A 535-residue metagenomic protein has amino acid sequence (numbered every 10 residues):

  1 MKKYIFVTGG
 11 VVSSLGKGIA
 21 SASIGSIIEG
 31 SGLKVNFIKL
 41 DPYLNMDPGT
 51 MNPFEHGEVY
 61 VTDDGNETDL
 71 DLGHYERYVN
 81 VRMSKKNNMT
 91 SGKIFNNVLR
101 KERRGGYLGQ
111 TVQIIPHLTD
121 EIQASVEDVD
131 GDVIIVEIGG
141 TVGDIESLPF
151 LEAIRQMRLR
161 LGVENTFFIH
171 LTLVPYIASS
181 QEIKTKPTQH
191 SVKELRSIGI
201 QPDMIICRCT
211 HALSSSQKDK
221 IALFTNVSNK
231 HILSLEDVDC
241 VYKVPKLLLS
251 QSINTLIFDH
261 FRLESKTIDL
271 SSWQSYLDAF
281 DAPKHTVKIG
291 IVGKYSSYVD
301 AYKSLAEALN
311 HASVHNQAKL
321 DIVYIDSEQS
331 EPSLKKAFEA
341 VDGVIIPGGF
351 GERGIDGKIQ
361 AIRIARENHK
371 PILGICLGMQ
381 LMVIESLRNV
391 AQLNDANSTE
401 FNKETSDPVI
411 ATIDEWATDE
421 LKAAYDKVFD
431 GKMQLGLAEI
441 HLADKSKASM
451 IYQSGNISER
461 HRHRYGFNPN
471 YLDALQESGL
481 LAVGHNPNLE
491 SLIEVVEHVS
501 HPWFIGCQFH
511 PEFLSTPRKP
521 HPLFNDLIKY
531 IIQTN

Functional and structural regions predicted by a protein language model:
M1, Q201, S228, H285 (+6 more regions): A generic structural signal for well-ordered coil/turn residues at beta-strand boundaries that shape enzyme active-site
M1-A318, E328-G343, F350-G351, G357-I364 (+5 more regions): Flexible phosphate-sensing "switch/lid" loops adjacent to ATP/NTP-binding sites across phosphate-transfer
G9, K39, C209, E236 (+10 more regions): Active-site proximal loops enriched in glycine and acidic residues that flank catalytic Cys/His/Asp and coordinate
L15-G18, A22-S26, A337-A438, K445-K447 (+2 more regions): Cysteine-nucleophile active-site neighborhood
T50-P53, K220, L387-V390, H498-V499: Short low-complexity, flexible loop/linker segments enriched in glycine and/or proline with clustered acidic
L108-T119, Y295, G348-I355, M433-E439 (+2 more regions): Short acidic-aromatic active-site loops that bind/stabilize oxyanions
K218-D219, W273-L277, A424-D426, N468 (+1 more regions): Glycine-rich, charged/polar anion/phosphate-binding loops that engage phosphate groups from diverse ligands
V428-D430, L435-N535: C-terminal and late-domain segments of enzyme folds
